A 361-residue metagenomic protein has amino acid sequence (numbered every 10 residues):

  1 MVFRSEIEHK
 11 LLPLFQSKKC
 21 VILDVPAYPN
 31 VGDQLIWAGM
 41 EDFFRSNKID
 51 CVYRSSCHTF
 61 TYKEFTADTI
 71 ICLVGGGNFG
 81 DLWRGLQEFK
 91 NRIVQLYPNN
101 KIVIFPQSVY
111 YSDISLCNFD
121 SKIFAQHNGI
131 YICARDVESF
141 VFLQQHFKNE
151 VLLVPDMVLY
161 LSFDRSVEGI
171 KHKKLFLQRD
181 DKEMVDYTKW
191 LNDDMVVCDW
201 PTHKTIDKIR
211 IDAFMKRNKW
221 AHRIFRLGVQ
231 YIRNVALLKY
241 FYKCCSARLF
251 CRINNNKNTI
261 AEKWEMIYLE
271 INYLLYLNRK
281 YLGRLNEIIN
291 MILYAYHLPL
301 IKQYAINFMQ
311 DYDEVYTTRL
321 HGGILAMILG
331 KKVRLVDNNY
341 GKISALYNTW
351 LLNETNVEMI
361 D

Functional and structural regions predicted by a protein language model:
M1-D361: Active-site anion-handling motifs in enzyme catalytic cores
